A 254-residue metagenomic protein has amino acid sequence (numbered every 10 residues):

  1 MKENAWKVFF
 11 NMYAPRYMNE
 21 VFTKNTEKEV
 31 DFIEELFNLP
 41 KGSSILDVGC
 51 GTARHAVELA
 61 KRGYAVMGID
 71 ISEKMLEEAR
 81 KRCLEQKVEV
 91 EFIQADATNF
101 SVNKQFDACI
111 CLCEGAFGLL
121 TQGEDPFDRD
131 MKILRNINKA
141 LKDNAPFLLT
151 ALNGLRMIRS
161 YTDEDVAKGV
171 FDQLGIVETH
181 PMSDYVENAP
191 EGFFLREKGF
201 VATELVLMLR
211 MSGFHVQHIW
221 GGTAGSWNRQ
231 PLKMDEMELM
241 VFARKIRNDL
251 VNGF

Functional and structural regions predicted by a protein language model:
M1-S43: Conserved class I S-adenosyl-L-methionine
G49: Conserved S-adenosyl-L-methionine
A53-N99: Class I SAM-dependent methyltransferase SAM/SAH-binding core
F100-A108: A short acidic, Gly/Pro-enriched loop at the edge of an enzyme's catalytic core that lines a small-molecule cofactor
D107-D128: A short SAM/SAH-binding and catalytic strip from SAM-dependent methyltransferases
F127-D143: A short glycine-rich, Lys/Arg-flanked "PGG" loop and its adjoining helix->strand segment in the class I
N144-M211: SAM-dependent methyltransferase
E204, M208-F254: C-terminal lobe and adjacent flexible extensions of AdoMet/dcAdoMet transferase-like proteins
